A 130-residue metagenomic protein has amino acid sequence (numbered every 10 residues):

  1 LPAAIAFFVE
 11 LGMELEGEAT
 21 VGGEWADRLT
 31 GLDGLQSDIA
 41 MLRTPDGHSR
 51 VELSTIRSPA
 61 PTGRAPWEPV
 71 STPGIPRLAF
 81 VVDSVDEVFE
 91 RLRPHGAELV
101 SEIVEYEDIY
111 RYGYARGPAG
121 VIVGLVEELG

Functional and structural regions predicted by a protein language model:
L1-H48, E87, P94, R116: Core segments of cupin and vicinal oxygen chelate
E14-W25, S101-Y106, E127-G130: Conserved catalytic-core motifs of GNAT/GCN5-like acyltransferases
G23-R28, A60-P66: A short, acidic/glycine-rich surface segment
L32-G34, V104-E107: Short loop/turn motifs at secondary-structure junctions and domain boundaries
D38-R57, R64-L92, R111-R116, V121: Vicinal oxygen chelate
T55-A60, E127-G130: Acetyl-CoA-dependent GNAT
H95-V100: A common structural junction motif
G124: Extracellular/lumenal glycan-associated surfaces
